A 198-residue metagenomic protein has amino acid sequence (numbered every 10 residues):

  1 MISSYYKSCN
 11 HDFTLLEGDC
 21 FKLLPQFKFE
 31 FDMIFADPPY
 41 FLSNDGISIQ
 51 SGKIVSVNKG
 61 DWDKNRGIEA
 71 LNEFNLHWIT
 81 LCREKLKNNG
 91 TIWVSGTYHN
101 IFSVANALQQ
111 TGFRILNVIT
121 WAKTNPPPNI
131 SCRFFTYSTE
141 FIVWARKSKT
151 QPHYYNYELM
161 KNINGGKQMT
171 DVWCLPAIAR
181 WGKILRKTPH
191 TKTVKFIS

Functional and structural regions predicted by a protein language model:
M1-S198: Core catalytic lobe of class I
